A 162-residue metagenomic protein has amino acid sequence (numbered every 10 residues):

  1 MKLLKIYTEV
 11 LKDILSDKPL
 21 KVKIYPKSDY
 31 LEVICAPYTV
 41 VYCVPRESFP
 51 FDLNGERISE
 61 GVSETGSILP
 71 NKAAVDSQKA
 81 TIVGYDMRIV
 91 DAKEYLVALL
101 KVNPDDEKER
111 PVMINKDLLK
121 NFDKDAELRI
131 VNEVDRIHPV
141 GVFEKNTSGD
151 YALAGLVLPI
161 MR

Functional and structural regions predicted by a protein language model:
M1-R162: DNA polymerase processivity clamps
